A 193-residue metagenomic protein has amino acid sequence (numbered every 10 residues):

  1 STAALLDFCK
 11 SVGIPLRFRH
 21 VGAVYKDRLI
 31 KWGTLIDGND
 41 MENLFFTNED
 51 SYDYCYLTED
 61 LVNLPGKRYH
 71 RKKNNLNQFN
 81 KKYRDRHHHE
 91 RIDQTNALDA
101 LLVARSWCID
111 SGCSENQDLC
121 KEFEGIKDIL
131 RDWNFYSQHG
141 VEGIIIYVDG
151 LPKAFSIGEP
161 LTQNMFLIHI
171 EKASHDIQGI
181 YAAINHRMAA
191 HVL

Functional and structural regions predicted by a protein language model:
S1-F8: Ser/Thr/Asn(+Pro)-rich, low-complexity disordered segments
F8, S106, H191: Active-site catalytic microenvironments for nucleophilic, acid-base chemistry
S11-V24, L193: Conserved GNAT acetyl-CoA-binding A-motif
P15-V21, C55, H88-I92, I145-I146: A structural signal for short, well-ordered beta-strand segments and their strand-loop junctions that often border
K26-D40: Short, aromatic/basic amphipathic alpha-helical patches
I36-Q117: Acyltransferase donor/substrate-recognition loop-hinge adjacent to the catalytic core
T95-D149: Short, conserved active-site entrance elements at the starts or edges of catalytic domains
V141-L193: Aromatic (often tryptophan-rich) hydrophobic motifs at membrane interfaces
